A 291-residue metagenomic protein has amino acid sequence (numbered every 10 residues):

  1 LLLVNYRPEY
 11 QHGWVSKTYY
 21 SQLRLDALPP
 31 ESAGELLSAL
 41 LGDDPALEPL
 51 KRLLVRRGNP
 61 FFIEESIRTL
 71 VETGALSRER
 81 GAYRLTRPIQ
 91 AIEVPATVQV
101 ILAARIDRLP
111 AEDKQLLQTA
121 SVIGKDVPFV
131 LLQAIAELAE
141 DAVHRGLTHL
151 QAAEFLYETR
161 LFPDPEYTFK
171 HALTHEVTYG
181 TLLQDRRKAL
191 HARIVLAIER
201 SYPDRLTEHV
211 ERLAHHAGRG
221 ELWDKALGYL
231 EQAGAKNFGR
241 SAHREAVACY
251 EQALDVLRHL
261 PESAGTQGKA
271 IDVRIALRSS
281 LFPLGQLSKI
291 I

Functional and structural regions predicted by a protein language model:
L2, L23-A248, Q252-P261: Short secondary-structure boundary elements
R7-E9, L28, A172, R278-S280: Generic structural motif
R7-L23: Short regulatory helix/loop adjacent to the ATP-binding pocket of P-loop NTPases
Y19, P163, Q267: Exposed loop/turn and edge beta-strand positions of beta-sandwich/beta-sheet ligand-binding modules
Y250-I291: Internal alpha-solenoid helical repeat scaffolds
